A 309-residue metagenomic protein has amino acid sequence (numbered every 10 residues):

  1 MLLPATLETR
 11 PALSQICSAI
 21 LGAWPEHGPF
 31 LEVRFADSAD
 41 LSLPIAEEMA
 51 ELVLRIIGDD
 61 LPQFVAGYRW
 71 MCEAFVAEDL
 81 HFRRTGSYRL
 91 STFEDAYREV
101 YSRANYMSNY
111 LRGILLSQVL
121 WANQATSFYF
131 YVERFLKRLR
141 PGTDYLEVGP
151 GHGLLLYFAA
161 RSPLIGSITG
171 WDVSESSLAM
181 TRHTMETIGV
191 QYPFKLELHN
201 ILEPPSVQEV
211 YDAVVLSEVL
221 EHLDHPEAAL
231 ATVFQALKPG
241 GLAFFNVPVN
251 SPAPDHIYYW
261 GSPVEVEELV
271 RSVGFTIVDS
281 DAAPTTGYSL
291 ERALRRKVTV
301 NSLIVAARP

Functional and structural regions predicted by a protein language model:
L13-V100: N-terminal auxiliary segments of SAM/dcSAM-dependent transferases
G142-G151: Conserved class I S-adenosyl-L-methionine
H152-L164: Conserved SAM-binding loop of SAM-dependent methyltransferases across substrates and taxa, primarily the Class I
S174-S176: Conserved SAM/SAH-binding beta-strand->alpha-helix loop
V190-L202: Conserved SAM-binding strand-loop segment of SAM-dependent methyltransferases
L202-V214: A short acidic, Gly/Pro-enriched loop at the edge of an enzyme's catalytic core that lines a small-molecule cofactor
A228-P239: A short glycine-rich, Lys/Arg-flanked "PGG" loop and its adjoining helix->strand segment in the class I
G241-P248: Conserved beta-strand signature within the Rossmann-like core of class I S-adenosyl-L-methionine
